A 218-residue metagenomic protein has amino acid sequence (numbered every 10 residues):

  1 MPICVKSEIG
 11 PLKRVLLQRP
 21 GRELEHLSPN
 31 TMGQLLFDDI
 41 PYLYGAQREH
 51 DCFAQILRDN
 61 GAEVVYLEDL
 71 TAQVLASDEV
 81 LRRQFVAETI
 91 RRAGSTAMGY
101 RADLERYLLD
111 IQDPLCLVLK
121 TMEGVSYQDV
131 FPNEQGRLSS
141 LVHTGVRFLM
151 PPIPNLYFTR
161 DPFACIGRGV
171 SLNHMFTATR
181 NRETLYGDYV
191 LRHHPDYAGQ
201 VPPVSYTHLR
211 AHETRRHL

Functional and structural regions predicted by a protein language model:
M1-G145, P151: N-terminal leader/transition segments
L17, S171-L172: Short beta-strand elements that form the blades of beta-propeller/WD-repeat-like and other beta-sheet-rich scaffold
E25-L27, L67, N173-H174, R180-E183: Short helix/loop capping segments that flank catalytic or ligand/cofactor-binding pockets
T159: Active-site pocket-lining segments that scaffold enzyme catalytic pockets across diverse folds
C165-G169: Short acidic-glycine loop/turn motifs at beta-strand connectors
V190-S205: Compact, glycine/acidic-enriched structural inserts
T207-T214: Conserved small/polar residues in nucleotide/adenosyl-binding loops
